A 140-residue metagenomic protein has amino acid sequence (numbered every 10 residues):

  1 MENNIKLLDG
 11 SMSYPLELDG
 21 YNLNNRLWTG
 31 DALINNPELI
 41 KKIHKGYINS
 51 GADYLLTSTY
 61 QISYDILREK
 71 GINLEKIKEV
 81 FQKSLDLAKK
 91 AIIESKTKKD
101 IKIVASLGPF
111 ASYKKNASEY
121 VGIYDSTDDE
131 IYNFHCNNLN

Functional and structural regions predicted by a protein language model:
M1-N140: Domain-level signal for soluble alpha/beta catalytic cores
